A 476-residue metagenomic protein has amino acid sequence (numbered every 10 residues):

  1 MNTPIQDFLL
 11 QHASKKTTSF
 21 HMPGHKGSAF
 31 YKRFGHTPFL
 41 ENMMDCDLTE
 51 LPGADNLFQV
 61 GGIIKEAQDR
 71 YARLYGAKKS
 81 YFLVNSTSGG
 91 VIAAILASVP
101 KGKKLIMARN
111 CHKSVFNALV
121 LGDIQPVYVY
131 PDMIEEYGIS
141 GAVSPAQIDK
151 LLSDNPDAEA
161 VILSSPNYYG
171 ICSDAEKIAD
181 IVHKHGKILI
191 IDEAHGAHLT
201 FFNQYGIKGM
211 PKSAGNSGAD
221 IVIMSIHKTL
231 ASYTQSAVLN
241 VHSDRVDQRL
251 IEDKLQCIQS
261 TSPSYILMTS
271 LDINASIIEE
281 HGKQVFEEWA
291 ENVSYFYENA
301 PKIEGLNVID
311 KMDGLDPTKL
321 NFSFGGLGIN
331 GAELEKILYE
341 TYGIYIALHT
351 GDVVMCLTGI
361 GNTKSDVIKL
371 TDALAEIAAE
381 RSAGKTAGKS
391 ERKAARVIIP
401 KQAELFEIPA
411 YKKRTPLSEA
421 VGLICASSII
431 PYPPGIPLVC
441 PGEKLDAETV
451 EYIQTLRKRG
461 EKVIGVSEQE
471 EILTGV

Functional and structural regions predicted by a protein language model:
M1-G62: N-terminal "arm"/small-domain region of PLP-dependent enzymes with the aminotransferase-like
I5-Q6, L10, A77, T87-D310: Conserved PLP-enzyme active-site core in the AAT-like
M44-S86: Conserved N-terminal alpha-helix of the aminotransferase class I/II PLP-enzyme fold
A54, Y81-L83, V161-S164, N321 (+1 more regions): Short glycine-rich or small-residue beta-strand-to-loop segments that form or flank ligand, phosphate, metal/Fe-S
Q68, P211, E335: Generic structural marker for isolated residues within well-ordered, non-membrane alpha-helices of soluble domains
E298-I464: Conserved C-terminal alpha-helix-loop-beta "cap" of PLP-dependent enzymes that closes/shapes the active-site mouth
K462-V476: Charge-dense polyanion-binding interfaces
